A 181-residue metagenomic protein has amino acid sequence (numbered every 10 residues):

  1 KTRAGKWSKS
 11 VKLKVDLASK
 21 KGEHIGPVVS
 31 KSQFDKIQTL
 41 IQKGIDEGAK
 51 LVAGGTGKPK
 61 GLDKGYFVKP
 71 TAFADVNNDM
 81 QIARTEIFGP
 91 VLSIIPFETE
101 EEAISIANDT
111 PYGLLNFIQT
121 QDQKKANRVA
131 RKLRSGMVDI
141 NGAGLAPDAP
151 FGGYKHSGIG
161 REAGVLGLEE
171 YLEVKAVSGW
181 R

Functional and structural regions predicted by a protein language model:
K1-P111: NAD(P)-dependent aldehyde/semialdehyde dehydrogenase
K9, F67-R181: Conserved C-terminal structural/oligomerization subdomain of aldehyde/semialdehyde dehydrogenase
